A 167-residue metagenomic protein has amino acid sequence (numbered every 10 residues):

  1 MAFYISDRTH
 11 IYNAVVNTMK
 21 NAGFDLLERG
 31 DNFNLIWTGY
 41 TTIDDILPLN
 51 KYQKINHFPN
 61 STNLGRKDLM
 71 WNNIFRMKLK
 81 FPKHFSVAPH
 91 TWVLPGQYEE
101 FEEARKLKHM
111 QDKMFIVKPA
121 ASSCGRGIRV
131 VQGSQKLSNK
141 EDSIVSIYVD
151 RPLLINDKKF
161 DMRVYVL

Functional and structural regions predicted by a protein language model:
M1-K80: ATP-binding N-terminal substructure of ATP-dependent carboxylate-amine bond-forming enzymes
N50-Y52, F58, T62-L167: Active-site nucleotide/adenylate-binding loops and adjacent lid/helix of ATP-dependent enzymes
